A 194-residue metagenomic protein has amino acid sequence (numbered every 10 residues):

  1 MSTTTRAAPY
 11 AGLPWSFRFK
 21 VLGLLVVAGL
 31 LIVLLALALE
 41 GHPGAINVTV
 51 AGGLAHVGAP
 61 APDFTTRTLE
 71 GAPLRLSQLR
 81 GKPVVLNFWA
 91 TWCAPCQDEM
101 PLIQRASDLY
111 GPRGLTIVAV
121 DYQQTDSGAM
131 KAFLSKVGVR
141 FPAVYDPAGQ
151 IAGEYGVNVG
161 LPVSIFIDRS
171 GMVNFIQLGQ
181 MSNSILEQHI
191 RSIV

Functional and structural regions predicted by a protein language model:
M1-P60: N-terminal targeting signals for export/organelle localization
A55-G58, D63-V84: A short beta-strand-turn-helix
F64, L74, L79, F88-W89 (+3 more regions): Conserved hydrophobic/aromatic "anchor" residues that stabilize well-ordered secondary structure elements
R80, F88-R105: Conserved redox-active cysteine motifs that mediate thiol-disulfide chemistry, especially di-cysteine Cys-X(1-2)-Cys
R80-K82, P112, V139-R140: Active-site acidic short loop of glycosyltransferases
Q97-V137, P147-E154: Structural microenvironment flanking redox-active thiols in thiol-disulfide oxidoreductases
A132-R140, Y145-I193: Thiol/disulfide oxidoreductase modules built on the thioredoxin-like
